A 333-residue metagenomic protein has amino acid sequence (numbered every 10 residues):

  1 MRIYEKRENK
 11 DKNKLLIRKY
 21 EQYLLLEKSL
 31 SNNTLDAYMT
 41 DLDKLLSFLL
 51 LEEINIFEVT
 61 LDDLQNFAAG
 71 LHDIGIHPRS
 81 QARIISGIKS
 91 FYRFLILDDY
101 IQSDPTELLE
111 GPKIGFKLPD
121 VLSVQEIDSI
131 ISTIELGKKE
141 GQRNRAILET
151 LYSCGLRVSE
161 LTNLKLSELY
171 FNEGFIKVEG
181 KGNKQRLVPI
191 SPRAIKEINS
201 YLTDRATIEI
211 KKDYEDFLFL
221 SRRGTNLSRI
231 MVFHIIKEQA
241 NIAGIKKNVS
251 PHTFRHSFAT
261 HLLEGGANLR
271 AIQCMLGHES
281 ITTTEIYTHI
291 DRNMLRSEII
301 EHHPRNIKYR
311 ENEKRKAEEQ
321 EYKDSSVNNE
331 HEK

Functional and structural regions predicted by a protein language model:
M1-K333: Conserved catalytic core of the tyrosine transesterase superfamily
